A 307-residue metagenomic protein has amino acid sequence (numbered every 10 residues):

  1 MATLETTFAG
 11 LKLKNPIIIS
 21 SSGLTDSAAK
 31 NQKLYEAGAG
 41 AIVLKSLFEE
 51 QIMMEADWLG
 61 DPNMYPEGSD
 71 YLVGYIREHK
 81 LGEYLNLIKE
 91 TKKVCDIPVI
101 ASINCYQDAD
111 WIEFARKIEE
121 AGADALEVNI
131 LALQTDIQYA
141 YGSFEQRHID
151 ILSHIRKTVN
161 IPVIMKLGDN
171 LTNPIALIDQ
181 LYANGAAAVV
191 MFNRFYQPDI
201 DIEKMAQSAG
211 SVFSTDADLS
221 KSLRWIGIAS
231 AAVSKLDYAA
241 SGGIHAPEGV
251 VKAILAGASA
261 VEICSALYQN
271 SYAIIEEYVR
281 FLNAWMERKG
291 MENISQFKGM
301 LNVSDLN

Functional and structural regions predicted by a protein language model:
M1-I18, Y84-K92: N-terminal amphipathic alpha-helix/helix-capping segment at the start of soluble metabolic enzymes
K12-I18, Y71-G74, P162-V163: Short, basic, glycine/proline-bearing loop/turn elements
K14, T25-K30: Short N-terminal binding/cap micro-motifs at the start of the first secondary-structure element
L24, D108, L267-Y268: Short strand->helix junction
A28-P66, G82-K89, K93-I100, N104-A240 (+1 more regions): Alpha/beta enzyme core
M64-D70, G74, L219, G227 (+1 more regions): Extended, intrinsically disordered, low-complexity segments
V251, A256-E292, Q296: Shared catalytic-loop signature of beta/alpha-barrel
